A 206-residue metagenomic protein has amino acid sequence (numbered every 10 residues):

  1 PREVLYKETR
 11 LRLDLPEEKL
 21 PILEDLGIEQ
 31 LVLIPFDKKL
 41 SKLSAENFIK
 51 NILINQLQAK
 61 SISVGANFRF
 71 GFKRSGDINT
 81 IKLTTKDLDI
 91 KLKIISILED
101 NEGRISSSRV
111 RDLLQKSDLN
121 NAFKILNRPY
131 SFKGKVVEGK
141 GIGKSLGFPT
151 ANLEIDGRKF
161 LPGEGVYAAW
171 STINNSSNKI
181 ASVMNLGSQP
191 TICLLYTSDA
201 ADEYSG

Functional and structural regions predicted by a protein language model:
P1-L57: Core alpha/beta nucleotide-donor-binding catalytic domains of modification enzymes
R2-E3, N101, G206: Flexible, glycine-rich phosphate/dinucleotide-binding loops and adjacent beta-alpha linkers at cofactor/substrate
L23, A122, A169: A residue-level signal for conserved active-site and pocket-lining positions in enzyme catalytic cores
P35, A66, L186-S188: Short secondary-structure boundary segments
F36, I97-L98, A200-A201: Hydrophobic pocket-lining residues within nucleotide cofactor-binding pockets
K42-P149, E164: Classical nucleotidyltransferase
G139-S198, S205: Phosphate/ribose-recognition catalytic cores of enzymes acting on nucleotide-derived substrates
